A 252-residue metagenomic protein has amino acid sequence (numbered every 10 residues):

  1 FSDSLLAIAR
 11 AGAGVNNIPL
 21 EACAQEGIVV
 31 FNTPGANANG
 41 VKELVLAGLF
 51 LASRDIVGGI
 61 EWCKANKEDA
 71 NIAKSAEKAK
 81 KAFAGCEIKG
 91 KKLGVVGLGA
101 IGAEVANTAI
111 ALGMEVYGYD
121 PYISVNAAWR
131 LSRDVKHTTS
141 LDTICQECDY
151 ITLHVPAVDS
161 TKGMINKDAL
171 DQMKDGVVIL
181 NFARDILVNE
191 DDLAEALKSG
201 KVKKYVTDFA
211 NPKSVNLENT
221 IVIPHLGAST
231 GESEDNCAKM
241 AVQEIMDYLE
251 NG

Functional and structural regions predicted by a protein language model:
F1-N32, Q146, N166, N189: An N-terminal-biased, well-structured beta-alpha scaffold segment characteristic of Rossmann-like dinucleotide-binding
A11-G12, G27-N39, A183, H225-G227: Short beta->alpha connector loops at strand-helix junctions that form conserved, small/polar/Pro-enriched
P34-K92: Phosphate-binding beta-alpha-beta segment of Rossmann-like dinucleotide-binding domains, i.e., the NAD(P)
L98-G99: Glycine-rich Rossmann-fold phosphate-binding loop(s) that bind the pyrophosphate of adenine dinucleotide cofactors
G102-A103: N-terminal Rossmann-fold NAD(P) dinucleotide-binding loop
Y117, P121-K213, S229: Rossmann-like adenosine-cofactor binding region
V215, G227-G252: NAD(P)-dependent dehydrogenase/reductase Rossmann-like domain
